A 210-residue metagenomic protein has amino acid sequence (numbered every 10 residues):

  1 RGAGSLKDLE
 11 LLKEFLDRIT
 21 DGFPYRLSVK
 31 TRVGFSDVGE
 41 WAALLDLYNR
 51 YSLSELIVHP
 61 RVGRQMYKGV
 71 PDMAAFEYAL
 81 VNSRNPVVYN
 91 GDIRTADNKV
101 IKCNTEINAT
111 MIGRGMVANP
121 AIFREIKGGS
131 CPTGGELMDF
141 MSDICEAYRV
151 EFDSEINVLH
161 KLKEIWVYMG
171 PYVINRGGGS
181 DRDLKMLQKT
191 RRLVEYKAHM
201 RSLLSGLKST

Functional and structural regions predicted by a protein language model:
R1-K7, P60-Y67: Glycine-rich, proline-tolerant flexible connector loops at the mouths of alpha/beta enzymes
R1-L27, R32-E40: Active-site beta->alpha loop and helix N-cap motifs at the rims of alpha/beta catalytic domains
E14-D17, G22-P24, W41-E55, Y67 (+3 more regions): Alpha/beta catalytic cores of nucleotide-metabolism and tRNA/nucleoside-modifying enzymes
K30-S36, R61-G63, D92-A96, G115: Active-site beta-loop-alpha junctions enriched in small/polar residues
